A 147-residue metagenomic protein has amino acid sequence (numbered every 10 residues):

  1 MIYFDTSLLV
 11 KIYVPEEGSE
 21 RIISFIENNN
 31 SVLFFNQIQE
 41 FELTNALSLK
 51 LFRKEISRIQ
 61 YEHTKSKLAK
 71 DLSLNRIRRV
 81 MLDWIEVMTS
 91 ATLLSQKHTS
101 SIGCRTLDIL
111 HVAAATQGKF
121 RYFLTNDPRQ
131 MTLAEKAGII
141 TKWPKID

Functional and structural regions predicted by a protein language model:
M1, K70, A113-D147: Acidic, PIN/NYN-like endoribonuclease modules and their adjacent C-terminal/linker elements
M1-E42, K50-H63, A137: Short, well-structured N-terminal submotif of metal-dependent ribonuclease cores
M1-P15, D71-W84, I146: An acidic intrinsically disordered interaction segment
L8, V14, N45, H111-A114 (+1 more regions): Hydrophobic side chains within alpha-helical segments
E20, N45, T89, M131-T132: Alpha-helical elements of the RecA-like P-loop NTPase motor core of helicases
V32, R78, I140-K142: Conserved beta-strand segments of alpha/beta enzyme cores
I38, T44-S95: Active-site-proximal, substrate-binding regions of enzyme catalytic domains and RNA-binding/basic surfaces
R78-P128: Active-site neighborhoods of divalent-metal-dependent phosphate/nucleic-acid chemistry enzymes
